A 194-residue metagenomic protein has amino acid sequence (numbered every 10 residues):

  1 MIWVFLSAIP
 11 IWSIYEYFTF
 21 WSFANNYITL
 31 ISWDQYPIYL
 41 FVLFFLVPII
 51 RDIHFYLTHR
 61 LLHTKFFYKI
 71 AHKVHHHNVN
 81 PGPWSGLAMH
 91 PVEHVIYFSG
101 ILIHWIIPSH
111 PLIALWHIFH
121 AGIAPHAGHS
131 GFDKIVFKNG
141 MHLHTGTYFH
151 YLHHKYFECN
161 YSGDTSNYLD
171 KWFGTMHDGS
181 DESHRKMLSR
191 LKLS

Functional and structural regions predicted by a protein language model:
V4, Y36-F44, H94, I113-A114: Residue-level signature of transmembrane alpha-helical entry/exit and packing/kink sites in multi-pass membrane
F5-W21, L46, I96-I103: Hydrophobic alpha-helical transmembrane segments of multi-pass integral membrane proteins
I14-I50: Juxtamembrane helix-loop-helix connectors linking adjacent transmembrane helices in multi-pass membrane enzymes
Y15-A24, F55-H63, W105, A124 (+2 more regions): Membrane-water interface at transmembrane helix exits
T29-I31, I38, R51-N80: Membrane-interface loops
F41, F45, L57-T58, A88: Hydrophobic alpha-helical transmembrane segments of multi-pass membrane proteins
K65-S194: Cytosolic/stromal cytosol-facing helical appendages immediately following the last transmembrane segment
